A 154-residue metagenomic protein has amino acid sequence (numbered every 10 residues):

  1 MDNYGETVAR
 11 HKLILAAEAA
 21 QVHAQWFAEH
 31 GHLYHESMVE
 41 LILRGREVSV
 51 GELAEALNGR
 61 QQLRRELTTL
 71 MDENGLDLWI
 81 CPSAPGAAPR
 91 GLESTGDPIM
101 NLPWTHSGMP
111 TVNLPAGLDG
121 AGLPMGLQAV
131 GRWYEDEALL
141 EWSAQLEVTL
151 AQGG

Functional and structural regions predicted by a protein language model:
M1-H11: Gly/Ser-rich, acidic/histidine-flanked active-site/gating loops
H11, E55, E73-N74, S83-L102: Short, surface-exposed loop/helix-turn segments at secondary-structure junctions that function as lids/hinges flanking
L13-R64, T68, N113-G126: Short helix-loop capping/hinge segments that flank enzyme active sites or metal/cofactor-binding pockets
V48, A54, H106-G154: Structural helix-boundary/capping segments
E66-E73, I99, Q145-G153: Generic non-transmembrane alpha-helical segments
E66-T69, L92-P115: Small-aliphatic-rich amphipathic alpha-helix that forms the alpha element of a beta-alpha
D77: Conserved acidic residues
